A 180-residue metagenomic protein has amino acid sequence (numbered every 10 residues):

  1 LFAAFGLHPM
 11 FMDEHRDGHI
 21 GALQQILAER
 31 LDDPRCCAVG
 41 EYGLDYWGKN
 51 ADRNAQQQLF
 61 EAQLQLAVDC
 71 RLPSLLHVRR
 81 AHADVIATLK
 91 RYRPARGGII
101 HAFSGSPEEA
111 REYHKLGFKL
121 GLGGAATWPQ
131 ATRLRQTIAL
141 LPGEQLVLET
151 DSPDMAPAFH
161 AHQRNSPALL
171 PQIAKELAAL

Functional and structural regions predicted by a protein language model:
F2-A4, L75, I99, G121 (+1 more regions): Structural detector of well-ordered beta-strand residues that form the stable sheet scaffold of enzyme domains
L7-P9, S104, G124-W128, S152-P153: Short, acidic/turn-prone active-site loops that include or flank metal/cofactor- and phosphate-binding residues
P9-L116, Q136, L141, M155-A168: Divalent metal-binding pocket/active-site signature
G117-A131: His/Asp/Glu-enriched short active-site or ligand-binding loop at hydrolase and phosphoryl-transfer sites
G143-T150, A156-L180: His/Asp/Glu-enriched, well-ordered alpha-helical/loop segment that forms or immediately abuts the divalent-metal
